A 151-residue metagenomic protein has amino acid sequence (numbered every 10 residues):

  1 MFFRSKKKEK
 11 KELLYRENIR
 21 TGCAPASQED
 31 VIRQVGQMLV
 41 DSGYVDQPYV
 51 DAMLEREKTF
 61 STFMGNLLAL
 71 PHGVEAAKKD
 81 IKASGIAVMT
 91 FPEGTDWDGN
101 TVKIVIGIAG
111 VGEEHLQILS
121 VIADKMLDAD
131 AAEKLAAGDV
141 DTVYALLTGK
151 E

Functional and structural regions predicted by a protein language model:
M1-E151: Cytosolic covalent-transfer regions centered on His/Cys nucleophiles that carry phosphoryl or persulfide groups
